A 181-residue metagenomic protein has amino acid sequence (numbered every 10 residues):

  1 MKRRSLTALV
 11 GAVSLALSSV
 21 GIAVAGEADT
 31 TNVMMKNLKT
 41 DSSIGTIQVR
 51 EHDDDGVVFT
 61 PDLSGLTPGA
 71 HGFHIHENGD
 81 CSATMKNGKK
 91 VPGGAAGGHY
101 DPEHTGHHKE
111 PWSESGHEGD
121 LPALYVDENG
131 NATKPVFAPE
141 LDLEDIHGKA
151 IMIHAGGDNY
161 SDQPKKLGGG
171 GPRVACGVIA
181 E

Functional and structural regions predicted by a protein language model:
K2, T7-E181: N-terminal leader/targeting pre-sequences
